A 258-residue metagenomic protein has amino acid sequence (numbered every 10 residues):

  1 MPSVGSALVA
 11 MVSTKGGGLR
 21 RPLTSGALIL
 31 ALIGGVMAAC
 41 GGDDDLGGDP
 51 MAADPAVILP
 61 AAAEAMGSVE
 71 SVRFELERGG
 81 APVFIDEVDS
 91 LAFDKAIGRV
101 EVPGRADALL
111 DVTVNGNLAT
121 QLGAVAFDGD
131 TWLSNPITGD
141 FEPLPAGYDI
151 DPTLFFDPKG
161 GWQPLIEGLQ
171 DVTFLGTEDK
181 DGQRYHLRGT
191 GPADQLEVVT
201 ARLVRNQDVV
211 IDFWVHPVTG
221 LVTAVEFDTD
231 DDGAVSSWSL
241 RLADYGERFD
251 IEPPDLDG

Functional and structural regions predicted by a protein language model:
V4-A27: Bacterial N-terminal signal peptides that target proteins for export
L28, L32-I33: Hydrophobic helical h-region of N-terminal Sec-dependent signal peptides in bacterial secretory/periplasmic proteins
V36-A39: C-terminal motif of bacterial Sec signal peptides marking the signal peptidase cleavage site
G41-G258: Subset-of-secretome marker
